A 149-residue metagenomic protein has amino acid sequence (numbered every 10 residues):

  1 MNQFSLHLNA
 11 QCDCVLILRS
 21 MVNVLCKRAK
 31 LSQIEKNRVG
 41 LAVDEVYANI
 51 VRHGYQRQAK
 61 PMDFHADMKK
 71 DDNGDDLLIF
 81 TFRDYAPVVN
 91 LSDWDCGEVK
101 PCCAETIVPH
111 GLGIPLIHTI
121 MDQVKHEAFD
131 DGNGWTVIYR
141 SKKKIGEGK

Functional and structural regions predicted by a protein language model:
M1-L41, G148-K149: Bergerat-fold GHKL ATPase/HATPase_c domain
M1-L6, C102-T106, L112-K149: Flexible, glycine-/charge-rich segments associated with ATP-binding catalytic modules
N9, K69, R83-Y85, I138-K142: Solvent-exposed residues in well-ordered beta-strands and their adjoining turns, especially edge/terminal strands
Q33-K60: Conserved ATP-binding N-box helix of the HATPase_c
K60-K69: A conserved short beta-strand within the histidine kinase catalytic ATPase domain
M68-D72, A128: Short, low-complexity Ser/Thr-rich regulatory SLiMs
N73-H110: Glycine-rich/acidic phosphate-handling loop/turn and adjacent ATP-lid/helix of nucleotide-binding kinase/ATPase domains
